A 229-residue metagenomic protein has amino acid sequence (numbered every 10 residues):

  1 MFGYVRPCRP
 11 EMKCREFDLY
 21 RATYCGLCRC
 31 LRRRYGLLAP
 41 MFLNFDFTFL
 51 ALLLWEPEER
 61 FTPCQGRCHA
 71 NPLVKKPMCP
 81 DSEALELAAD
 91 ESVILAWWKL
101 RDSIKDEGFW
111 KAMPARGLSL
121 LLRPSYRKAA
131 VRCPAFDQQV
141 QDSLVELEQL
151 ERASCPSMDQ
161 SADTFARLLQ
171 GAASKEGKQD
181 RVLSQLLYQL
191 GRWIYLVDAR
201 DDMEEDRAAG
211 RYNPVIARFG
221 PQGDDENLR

Functional and structural regions predicted by a protein language model:
M1-Q185, R192, L196-R229: Acidic catalytic motifs of isoprenoid enzymes
